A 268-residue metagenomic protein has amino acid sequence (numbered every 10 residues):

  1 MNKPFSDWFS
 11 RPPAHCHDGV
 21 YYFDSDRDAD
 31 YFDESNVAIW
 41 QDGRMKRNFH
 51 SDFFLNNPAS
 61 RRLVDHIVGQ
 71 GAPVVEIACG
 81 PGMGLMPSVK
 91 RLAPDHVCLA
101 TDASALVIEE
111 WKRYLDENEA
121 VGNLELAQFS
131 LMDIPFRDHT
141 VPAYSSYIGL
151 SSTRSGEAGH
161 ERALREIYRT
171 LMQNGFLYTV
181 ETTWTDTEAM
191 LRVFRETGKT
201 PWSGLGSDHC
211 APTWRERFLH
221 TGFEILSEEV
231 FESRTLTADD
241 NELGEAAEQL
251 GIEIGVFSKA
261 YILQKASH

Functional and structural regions predicted by a protein language model:
N2-R44: N-terminal, positively charged/glycine-rich alpha-helical extensions of SAM-dependent methyltransferases
H50-G71, P87: Conserved alpha-helix/loop element of class I SAM-dependent methyltransferases that forms part of the SAM/SAH-binding
V75, P81-D133: Class I SAM-dependent methyltransferase SAM/SAH-binding core
D95, L171-L177: Short glycine-dipeptide loop
M132-Y144: A short acidic, Gly/Pro-enriched loop at the edge of an enzyme's catalytic core that lines a small-molecule cofactor
T153-E166: A short, conserved alpha-helix within the catalytic core of class I
Y178-P201: Conserved class I S-adenosyl-L-methionine
E196-T213: Acceptor-substrate binding/catalytic loop of class I
